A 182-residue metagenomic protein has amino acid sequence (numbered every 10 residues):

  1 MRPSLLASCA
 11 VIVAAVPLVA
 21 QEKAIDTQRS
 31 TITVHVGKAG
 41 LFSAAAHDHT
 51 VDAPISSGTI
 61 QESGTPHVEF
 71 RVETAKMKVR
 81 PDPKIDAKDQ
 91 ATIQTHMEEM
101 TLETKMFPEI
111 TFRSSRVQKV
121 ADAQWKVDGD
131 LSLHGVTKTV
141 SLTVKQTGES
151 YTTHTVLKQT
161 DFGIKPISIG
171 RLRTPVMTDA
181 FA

Functional and structural regions predicted by a protein language model:
M1-C9: Bacterial N-terminal signal peptides that target proteins for export
V11-V13: Short hydrophobic transmembrane-like helices used for membrane targeting/insertion
A15-P17: N-terminal signal peptide c-region/cleavage motif recognized by signal peptidases
A20-A182: Low-complexity, acidic/polar, glycine-enriched regions of mature
